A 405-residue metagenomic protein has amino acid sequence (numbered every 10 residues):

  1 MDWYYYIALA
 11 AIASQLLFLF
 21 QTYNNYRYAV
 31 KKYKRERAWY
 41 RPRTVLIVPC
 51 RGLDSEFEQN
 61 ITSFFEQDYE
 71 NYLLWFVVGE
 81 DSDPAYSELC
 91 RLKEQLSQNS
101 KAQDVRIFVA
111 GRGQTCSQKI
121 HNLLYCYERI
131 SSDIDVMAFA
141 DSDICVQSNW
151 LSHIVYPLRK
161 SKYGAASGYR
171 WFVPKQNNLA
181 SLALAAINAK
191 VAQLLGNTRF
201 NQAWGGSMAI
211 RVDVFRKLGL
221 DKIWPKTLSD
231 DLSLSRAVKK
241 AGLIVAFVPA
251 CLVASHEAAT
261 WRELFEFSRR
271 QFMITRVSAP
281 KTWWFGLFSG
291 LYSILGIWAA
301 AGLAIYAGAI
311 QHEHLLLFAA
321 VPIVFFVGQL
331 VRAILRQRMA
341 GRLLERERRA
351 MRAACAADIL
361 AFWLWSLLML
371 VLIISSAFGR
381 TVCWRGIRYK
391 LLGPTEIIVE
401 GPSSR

Functional and structural regions predicted by a protein language model:
M1-Y40, A185, L194: N-terminal membrane-anchoring/stem segments of glycan-assembly enzymes
Y5, A10, N24-R27, E36-A38 (+1 more regions): Membrane-embedded multi-pass helical conduit in multi-pass membrane proteins, especially envelope-biosynthetic
P42-V45, L73, S233: Cell-envelope/extracellular polymer assembly enzymes that use nucleotide-activated donors
T44-L53, Q67, V77-G79: A conserved hydrophobic helix/loop-capping motif in glycosyltransferases and polysaccharide synthases
T62-N71, E80-D81: Short, acidic, metal-binding catalytic loop of nucleotide-sugar glycosyltransferases
S97-K101, V105-I130, I134, H153-K222 (+4 more regions): Long helical/loop segments within the catalytic core of UDP-sugar-dependent glycosyltransferases, especially the large
A140-P157: Acidic donor-binding/catalytic loop of UDP-sugar-dependent glycosyltransferases, especially processive GT2
T227-L234: Acidic donor-binding loop at a coil-to-helix junction in glycosyltransferase catalytic cores that engages
